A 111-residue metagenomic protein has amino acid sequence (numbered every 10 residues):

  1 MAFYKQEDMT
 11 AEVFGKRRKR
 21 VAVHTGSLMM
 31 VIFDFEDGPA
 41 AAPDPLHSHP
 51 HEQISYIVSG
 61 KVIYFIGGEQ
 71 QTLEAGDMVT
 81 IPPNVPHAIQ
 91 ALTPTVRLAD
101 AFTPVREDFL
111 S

Functional and structural regions predicted by a protein language model:
T10-P45: A short glycine-rich, His/Asp/Glu-containing loop-to-beta-strand
G26, F65-E69, L92: Short strand-coil-strand connectors
F35-E36, S48-Y64: Short, conserved beta-strand element in jelly-roll/cupin
G68-P83: Short acidic-glycine-tyrosine-enriched beta hairpin
P83-D108: Ligand-binding loop in jelly-roll beta-barrel domains
